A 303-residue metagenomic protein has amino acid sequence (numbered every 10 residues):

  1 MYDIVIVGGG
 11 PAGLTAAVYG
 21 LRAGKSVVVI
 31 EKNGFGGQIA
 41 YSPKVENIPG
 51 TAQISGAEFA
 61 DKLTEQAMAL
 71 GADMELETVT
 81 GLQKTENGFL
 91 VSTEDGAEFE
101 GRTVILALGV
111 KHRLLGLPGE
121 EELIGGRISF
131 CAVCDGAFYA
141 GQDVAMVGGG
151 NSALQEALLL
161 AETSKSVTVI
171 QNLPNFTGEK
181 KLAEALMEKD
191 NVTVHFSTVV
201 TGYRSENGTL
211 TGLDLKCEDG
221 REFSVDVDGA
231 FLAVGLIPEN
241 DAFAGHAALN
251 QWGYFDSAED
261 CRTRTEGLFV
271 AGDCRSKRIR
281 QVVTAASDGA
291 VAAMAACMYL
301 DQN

Functional and structural regions predicted by a protein language model:
M1-D3, L76-E77, A140-Q142, S197 (+2 more regions): Phosphate-coordination loops involved in phosphoryl transfer and adenosine-cofactor binding
Y2-L70, L154-E179: Beta1-alpha1 glycine-rich phosphate/pyrophosphate-binding loop at the start of Rossmann-like nucleotide-binding domains
G10-P11, G34, V110-H112, G150-S152 (+1 more regions): Residue-level detector of alpha-helix initiation sites
A67-T93, E98-F99, E162-A258, M298-Q302: A Rossmann-like FAD-binding core segment of flavoenzymes
M74-E94, G101-A140: Glycine/small-residue-rich loop that forms an oxyanion/phosphate-binding "nest" at active or ligand-binding sites
G116, E122-F138, V234-Q281, D288-V291 (+1 more regions): FAD-site-proximal beta/loop scaffold in flavoenzymes
